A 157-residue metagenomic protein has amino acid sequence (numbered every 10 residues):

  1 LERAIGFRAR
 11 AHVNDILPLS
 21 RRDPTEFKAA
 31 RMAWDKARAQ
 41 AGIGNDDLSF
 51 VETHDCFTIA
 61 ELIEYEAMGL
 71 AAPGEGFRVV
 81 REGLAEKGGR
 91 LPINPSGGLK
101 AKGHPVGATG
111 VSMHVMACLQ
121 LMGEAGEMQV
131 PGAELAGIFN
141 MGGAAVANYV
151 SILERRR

Functional and structural regions predicted by a protein language model:
L1-M32, K36, E82-S96, Q129-L135 (+2 more regions): Condensing-enzyme catalytic core mediating Claisen C-C bond formation in acyl metabolism
R10-V13, S49-T58: A short beta-alpha structural unit
L17-D23, D55-F77, P105, A144-I152: Short glycine/threonine-rich loop-to-helix capping motif typified by GTGT followed within a few residues by an Asp-Pro
E26, A30, F57, G107-M113: Catalytic-loop motifs flanking and including active-site residues across diverse enzymes
F27-A41, M116-M122: Short, well-ordered amphipathic alpha-helical segments that serve as non-catalytic structural scaffolds within diverse
N45-S49, P73: Short acidic capping loops at alpha-helix termini that bridge into adjacent secondary structure
K102-A125: Active-site-proximal alpha-helical scaffold in enzymes
